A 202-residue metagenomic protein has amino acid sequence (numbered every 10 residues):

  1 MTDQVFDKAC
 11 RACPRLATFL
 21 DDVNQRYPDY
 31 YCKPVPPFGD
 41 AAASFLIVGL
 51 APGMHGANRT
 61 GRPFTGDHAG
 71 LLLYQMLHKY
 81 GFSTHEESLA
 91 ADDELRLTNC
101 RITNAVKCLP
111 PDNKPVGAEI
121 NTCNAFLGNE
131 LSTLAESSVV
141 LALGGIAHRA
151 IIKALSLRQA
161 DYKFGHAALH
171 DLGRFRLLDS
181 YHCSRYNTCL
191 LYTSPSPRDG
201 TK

Functional and structural regions predicted by a protein language model:
M1-F164, G173-T188: A polyanion-binding, active-site-adjacent surface
Y192-P197: Conserved small/polar residues in nucleotide/adenosyl-binding loops
